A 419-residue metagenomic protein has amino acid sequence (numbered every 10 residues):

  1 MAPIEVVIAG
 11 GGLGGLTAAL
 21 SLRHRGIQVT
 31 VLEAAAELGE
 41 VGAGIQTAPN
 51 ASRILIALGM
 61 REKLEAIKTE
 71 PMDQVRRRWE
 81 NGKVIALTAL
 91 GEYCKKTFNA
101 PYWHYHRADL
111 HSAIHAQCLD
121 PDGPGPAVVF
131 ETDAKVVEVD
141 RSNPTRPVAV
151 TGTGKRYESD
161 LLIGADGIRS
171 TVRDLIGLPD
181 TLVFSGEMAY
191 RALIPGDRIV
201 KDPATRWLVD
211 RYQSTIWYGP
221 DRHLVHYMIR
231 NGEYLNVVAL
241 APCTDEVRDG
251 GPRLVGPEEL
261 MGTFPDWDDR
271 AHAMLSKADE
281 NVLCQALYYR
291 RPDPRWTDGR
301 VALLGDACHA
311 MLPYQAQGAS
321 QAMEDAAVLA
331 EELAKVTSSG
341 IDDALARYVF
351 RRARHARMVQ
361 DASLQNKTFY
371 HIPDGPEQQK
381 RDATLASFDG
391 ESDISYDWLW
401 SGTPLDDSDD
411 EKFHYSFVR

Functional and structural regions predicted by a protein language model:
A2-I4, N81, A273, P294 (+2 more regions): C-terminal helical "tail/cap" subdomain of flavin- and related membrane-associated enzymes
E5, Q28, Y234: Residues at the starts of beta-strands that form the adenosine-phosphate
A9-A35, I163-G164, Y190, H226 (+3 more regions): Conserved mid-domain beta->alpha element of the FAD-binding
Q28, R61-E62, P124: Conserved H-loop
L38-G39, T171-V172, A310-L312: Catalytic P-loop NTPase motifs of RecA-like helicase/translocase cores
A43-Q117: Active-site-adjacent segment of FAD-dependent monooxygenases/related oxidoreductases
A66-T69, V129, P265-C284, G340-A346 (+1 more regions): Acidic/histidine metal-binding catalytic segments
V75-R77, N81-I85, W103, S112-D279: Conserved FAD-binding catalytic core of PHBH/FMO-like flavoproteins
